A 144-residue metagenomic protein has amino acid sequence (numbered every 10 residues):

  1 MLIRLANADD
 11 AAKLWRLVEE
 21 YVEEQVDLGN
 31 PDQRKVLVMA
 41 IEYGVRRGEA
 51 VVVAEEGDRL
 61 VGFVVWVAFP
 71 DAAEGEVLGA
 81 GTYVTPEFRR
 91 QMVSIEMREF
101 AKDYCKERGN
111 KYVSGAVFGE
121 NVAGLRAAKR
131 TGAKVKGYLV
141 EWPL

Functional and structural regions predicted by a protein language model:
M1-R16: A short beta-loop-alpha structural element at the N-terminal edge of CoA-dependent acyl/N-acetyltransferase catalytic
E19-A40: Conserved GNAT-fold acetyl-CoA-binding loop/helix
I41-V53: A short helix-loop-beta-strand connector motif used in the catalytic cores of GNAT acetyltransferases and, in some
V53, R59-A68, L78: Conserved beta-strand in the GNAT
G79-R90, V117: A short, internal acetyl-CoA/4′-phosphopantetheine-binding micro-motif in the GNAT/acyltransferase core
V84, R90-D103, R126, R130: Conserved acetyl-CoA-binding loop-helix of GNAT-fold acetyltransferases
C105-V117: Conserved GNAT acetyl-CoA-binding A-motif
G119-G137: Conserved active-site alpha-helix within GNAT-family acetyltransferase domains
